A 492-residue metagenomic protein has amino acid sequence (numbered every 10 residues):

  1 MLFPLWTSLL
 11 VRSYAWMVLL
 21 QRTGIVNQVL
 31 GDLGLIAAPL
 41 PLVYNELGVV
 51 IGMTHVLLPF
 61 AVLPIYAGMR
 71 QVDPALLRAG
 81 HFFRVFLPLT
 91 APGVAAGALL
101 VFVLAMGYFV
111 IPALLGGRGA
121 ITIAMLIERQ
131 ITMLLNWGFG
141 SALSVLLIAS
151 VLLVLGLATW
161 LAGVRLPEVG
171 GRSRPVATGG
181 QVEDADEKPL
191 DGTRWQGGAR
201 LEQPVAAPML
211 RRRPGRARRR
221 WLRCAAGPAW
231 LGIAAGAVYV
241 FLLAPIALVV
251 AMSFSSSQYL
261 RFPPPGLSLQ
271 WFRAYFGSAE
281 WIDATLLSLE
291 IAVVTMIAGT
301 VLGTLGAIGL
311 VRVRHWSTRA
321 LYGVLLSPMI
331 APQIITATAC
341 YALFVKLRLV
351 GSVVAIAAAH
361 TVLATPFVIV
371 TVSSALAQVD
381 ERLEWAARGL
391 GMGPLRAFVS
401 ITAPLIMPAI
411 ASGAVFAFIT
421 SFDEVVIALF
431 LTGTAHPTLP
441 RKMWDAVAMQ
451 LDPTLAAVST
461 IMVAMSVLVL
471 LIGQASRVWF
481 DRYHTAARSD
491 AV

Functional and structural regions predicted by a protein language model:
M1-R70, V85-F109, L114-G116, G140-T159 (+11 more regions): Membrane-water interface segments at the C-terminal ends of transmembrane alpha-helices in multi-pass inner-membrane
N27-Q28, G119-Q130, P263-G277, T434-A448: Short hydrophobic, aromatic-rich alpha-helical segments embedded in or entering the lipid bilayer of multi-pass
L63-L77, R84, S141-R220, S317 (+4 more regions): C-terminal transmembrane helix and the adjacent membrane-cytosol boundary/short C-terminal tail of inner/organellar
G116, A120, P265, V354 (+2 more regions): Short, conserved glycine- and acidic-residue-centered signature motifs in active-site or ligand-binding loops
M125, R129, M252, L287 (+4 more regions): Conserved adenine-binding aromatic site and its adjacent loop/helix in ATP-hydrolyzing domains
W221-G227: A detector for short, charged/polar N-terminal pre-domain segments
G391-G393, P408, T420, T438: Compact recognition or signaling/catalytic modules
